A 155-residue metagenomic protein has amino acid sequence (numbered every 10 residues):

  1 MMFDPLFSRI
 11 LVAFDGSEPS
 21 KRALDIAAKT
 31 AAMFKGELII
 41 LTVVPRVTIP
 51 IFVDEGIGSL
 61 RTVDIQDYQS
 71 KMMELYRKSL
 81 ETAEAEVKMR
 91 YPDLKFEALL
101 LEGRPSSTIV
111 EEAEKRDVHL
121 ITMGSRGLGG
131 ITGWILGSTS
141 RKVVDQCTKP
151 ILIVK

Functional and structural regions predicted by a protein language model:
M1-P5, E81, A85-I121: Structural beta-alpha unit
F3-T62: Small/aliphatic-rich secondary-structure junction motif
T30, K35-E37, L94, V118 (+1 more regions): Short glycine/serine/threonine/alanine-rich loop segments
L41, E97-L101, L152: General small-molecule cofactor/ligand-binding pocket signal
V44, L100-R104, R126: Short beta->alpha linker loops
L60-K78: A short acidic, glycine-rich active-site loop that binds or catalyzes chemistry on phosphate/adenosine moieties
E111-K155: Gly/Ser-rich helix-loop-strand patches that form or flank binding pockets for ribonucleotide-derived cofactors
